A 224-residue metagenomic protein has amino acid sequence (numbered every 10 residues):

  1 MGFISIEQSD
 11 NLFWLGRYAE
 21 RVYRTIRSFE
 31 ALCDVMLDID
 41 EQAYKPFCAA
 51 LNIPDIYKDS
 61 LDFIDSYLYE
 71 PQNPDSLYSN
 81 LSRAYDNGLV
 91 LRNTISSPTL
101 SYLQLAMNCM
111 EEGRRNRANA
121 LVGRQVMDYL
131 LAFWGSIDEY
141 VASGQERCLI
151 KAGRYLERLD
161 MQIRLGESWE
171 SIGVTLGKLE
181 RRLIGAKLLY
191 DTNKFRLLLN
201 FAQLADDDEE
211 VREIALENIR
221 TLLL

Functional and structural regions predicted by a protein language model:
M1-L224: Alpha-helical transmembrane segments and their helix-helix packing motifs
